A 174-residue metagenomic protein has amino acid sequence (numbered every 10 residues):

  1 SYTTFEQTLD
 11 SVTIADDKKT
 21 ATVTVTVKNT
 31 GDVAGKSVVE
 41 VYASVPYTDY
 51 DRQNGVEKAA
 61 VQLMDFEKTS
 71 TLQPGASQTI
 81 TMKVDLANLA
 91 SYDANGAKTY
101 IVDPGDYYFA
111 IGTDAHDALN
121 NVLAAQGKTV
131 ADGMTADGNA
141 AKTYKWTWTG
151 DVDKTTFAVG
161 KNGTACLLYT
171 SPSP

Functional and structural regions predicted by a protein language model:
S1-I14: Edge strands and adjacent loops of beta-rich recognition modules
K19-V23: Structural beta-strand segments of beta-rich domains
K28-A34: Short solvent-exposed strand-capping/beta-turn motif centered on an Asx-Ser/Thr pair
A34-D51, G55-K58: Short acidic, flexible loop segments centered on an aromatic residue
N54-Y92: Intrinsically disordered, low-complexity Pro/Gly/Ser/Thr-rich segments with frequent PxxP/GP/PP motifs and embedded
N88-T147: Terminal connector regions
Y169-P174: Conserved small/polar residues in nucleotide/adenosyl-binding loops
